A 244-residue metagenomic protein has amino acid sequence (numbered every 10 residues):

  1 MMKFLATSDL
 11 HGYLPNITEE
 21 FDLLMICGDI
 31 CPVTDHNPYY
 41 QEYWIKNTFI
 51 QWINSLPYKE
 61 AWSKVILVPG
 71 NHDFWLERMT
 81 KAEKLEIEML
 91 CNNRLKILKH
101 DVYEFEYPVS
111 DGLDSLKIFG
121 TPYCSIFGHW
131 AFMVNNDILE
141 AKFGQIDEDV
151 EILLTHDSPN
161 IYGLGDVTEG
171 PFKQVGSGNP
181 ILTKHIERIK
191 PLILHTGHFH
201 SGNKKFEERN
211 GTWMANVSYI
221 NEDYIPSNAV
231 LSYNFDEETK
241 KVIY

Functional and structural regions predicted by a protein language model:
M2-H11, C27, L113-C124, E151-H156 (+1 more regions): Active-site-proximal beta-strand elements of phosphoester/diester hydrolases
T7-V109: Core catalytic region of metal-dependent phosphoesterases/phosphodiesterases, especially metallo-beta-lactamase-like
H11, C31, N71-F74, V102-Y103 (+4 more regions): Catalytic metal-binding/acid-base residues of hydrolase active sites
T18, I53-W62, E88-C91, I146-D147 (+3 more regions): Short, conserved loop/helix-junction motifs that constitute active-site signature segments in enzyme catalytic cores
C31, H36-T48, F127, D149-K190: Active-site-proximal segments of metal-dependent phosphoesterases and phosphodiesterases across multiple
K64-V68, I161-E238: Conserved beta-sheet core of the metallophosphoesterase superfamily
D101-L113, K204-R209: Short acidic-hydrophobic surface loop/beta-edge motif
G112-I152, P171-I181: Binuclear metal-dependent hydrolase catalytic cores centered on His/Asp/Glu-rich metal-binding motifs
